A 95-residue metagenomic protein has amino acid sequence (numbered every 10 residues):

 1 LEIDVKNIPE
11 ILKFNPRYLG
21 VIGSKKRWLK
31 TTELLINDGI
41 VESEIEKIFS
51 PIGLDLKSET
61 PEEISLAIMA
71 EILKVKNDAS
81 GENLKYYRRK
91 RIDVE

Functional and structural regions predicted by a protein language model:
L1-V21, K26-R27: Rossmann-like adenosine-cofactor binding region
I22-E95: Adenosine-phosphate binding glycine-rich loop
